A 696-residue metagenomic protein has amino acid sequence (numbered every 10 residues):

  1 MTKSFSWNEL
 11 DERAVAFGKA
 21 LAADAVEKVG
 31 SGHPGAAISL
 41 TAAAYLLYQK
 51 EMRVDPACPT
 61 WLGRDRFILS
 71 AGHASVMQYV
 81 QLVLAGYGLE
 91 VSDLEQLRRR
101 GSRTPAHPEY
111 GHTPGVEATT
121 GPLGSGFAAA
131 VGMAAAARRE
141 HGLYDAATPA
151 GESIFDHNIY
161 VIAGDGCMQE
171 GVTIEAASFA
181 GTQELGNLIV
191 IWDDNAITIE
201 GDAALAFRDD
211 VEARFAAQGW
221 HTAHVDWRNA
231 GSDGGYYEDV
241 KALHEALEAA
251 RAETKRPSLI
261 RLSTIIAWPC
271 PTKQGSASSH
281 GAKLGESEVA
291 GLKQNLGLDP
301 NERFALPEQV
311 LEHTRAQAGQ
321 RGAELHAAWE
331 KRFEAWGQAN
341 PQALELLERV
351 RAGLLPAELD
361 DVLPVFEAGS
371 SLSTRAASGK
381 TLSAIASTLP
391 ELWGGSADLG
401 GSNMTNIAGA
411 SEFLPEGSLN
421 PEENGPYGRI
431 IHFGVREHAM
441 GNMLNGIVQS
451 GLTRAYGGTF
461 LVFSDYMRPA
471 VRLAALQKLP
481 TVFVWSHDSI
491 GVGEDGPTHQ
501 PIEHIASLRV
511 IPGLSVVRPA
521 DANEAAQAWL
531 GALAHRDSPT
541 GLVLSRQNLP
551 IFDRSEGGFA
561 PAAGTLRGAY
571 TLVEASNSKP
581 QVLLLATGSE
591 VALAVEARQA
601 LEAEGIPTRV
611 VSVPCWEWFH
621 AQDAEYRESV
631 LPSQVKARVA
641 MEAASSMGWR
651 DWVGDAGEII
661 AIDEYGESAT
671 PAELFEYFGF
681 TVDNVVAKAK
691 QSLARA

Functional and structural regions predicted by a protein language model:
M1-N158, A316-G319, A323-V543, N548-P550 (+2 more regions): Thiamine diphosphate
L62-G63, T264-P356: Terminal amphipathic helices with adjacent charged low-complexity linkers/tails
R66-S70, N158-A163, I260-L262, R638: Extended hydrophobic secondary-structure segments that form protein cores and membrane-embedded regions
R99-E109, A129, A135, R139-L143 (+4 more regions): Thiamine diphosphate
V161-I162, V190, G395, R518 (+1 more regions): Residue-level marker for buried hydrophobic side chains located in beta-strands that build the well-ordered beta-sheet
G164, T459-F460, A586, S612: Glycine-rich anion-binding loop/nest that anchors nucleotide
D165, S279, F366-E367: Intrinsically disordered, low-complexity segments enriched in small/flexible residues
G166-V172: Short acidic, Gly/Ser-rich segments with clustered Asp/Glu that frequently serve as metal-coordination loops in enzyme
